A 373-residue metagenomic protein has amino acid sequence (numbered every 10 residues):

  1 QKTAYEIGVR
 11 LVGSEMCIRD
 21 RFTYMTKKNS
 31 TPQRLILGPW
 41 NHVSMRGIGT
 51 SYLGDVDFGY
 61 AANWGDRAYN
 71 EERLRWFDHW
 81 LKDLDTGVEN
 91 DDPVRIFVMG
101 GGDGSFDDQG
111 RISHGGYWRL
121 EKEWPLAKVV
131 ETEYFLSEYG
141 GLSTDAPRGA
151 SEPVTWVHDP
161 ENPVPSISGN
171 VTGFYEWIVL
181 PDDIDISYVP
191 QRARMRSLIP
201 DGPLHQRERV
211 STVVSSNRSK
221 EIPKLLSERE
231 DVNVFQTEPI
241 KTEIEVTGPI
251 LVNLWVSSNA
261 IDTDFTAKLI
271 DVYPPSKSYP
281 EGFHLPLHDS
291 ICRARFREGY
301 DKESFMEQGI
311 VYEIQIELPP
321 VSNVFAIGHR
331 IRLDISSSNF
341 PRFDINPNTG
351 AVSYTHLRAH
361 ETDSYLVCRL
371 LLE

Functional and structural regions predicted by a protein language model:
Q1-G13, I18, H356, D363-E373: Single conserved hydrophobic/aromatic residue that forms the stacking wall/gate of nucleotide- or nucleobase-binding
S14, M25, W255-V256: Conserved catalytic-core segments centered on acid/base and nucleophilic motifs
E15, S44-R46, S105, R342: Short catalytic/ligand-binding loop motif for oxyanion handling, primarily in non-cytosolic enzymes, centered on
R19-Q33: Active-site-adjacent alpha-helix of alpha/beta-hydrolase-fold enzymes
N29-V43: Catalytic histidine neighborhood in serine/cysteine hydrolases with alpha/beta-hydrolase-type architecture
P39-G59: Aromatic/acidic polysaccharide-binding cleft in carbohydrate-active enzymes
Y52-R358, S364: C-terminal, loop-rich substrate-recognition/catalytic regions characterized by aromatic stacking residues
